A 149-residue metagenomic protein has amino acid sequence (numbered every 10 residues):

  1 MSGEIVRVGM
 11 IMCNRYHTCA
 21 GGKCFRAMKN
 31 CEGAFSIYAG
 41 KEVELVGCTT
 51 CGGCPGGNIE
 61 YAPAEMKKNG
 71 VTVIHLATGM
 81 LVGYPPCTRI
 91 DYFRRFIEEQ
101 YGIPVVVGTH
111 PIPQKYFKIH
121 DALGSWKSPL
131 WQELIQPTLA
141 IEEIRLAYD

Functional and structural regions predicted by a protein language model:
M1-M66, P86-R89, P111, F117-L134 (+1 more regions): Conserved mixed alpha/beta catalytic, RNA-binding, or beta-rich assembly cores of soluble enzyme, regulatory
E60-R95: Mid-chain, well-packed structural core segment of small domains
T78-V82, T109-Q114: Short beta-alpha junction loops
I97-P104: Alpha-helix-loop-beta-strand connector modules within alpha/beta enzyme cores
